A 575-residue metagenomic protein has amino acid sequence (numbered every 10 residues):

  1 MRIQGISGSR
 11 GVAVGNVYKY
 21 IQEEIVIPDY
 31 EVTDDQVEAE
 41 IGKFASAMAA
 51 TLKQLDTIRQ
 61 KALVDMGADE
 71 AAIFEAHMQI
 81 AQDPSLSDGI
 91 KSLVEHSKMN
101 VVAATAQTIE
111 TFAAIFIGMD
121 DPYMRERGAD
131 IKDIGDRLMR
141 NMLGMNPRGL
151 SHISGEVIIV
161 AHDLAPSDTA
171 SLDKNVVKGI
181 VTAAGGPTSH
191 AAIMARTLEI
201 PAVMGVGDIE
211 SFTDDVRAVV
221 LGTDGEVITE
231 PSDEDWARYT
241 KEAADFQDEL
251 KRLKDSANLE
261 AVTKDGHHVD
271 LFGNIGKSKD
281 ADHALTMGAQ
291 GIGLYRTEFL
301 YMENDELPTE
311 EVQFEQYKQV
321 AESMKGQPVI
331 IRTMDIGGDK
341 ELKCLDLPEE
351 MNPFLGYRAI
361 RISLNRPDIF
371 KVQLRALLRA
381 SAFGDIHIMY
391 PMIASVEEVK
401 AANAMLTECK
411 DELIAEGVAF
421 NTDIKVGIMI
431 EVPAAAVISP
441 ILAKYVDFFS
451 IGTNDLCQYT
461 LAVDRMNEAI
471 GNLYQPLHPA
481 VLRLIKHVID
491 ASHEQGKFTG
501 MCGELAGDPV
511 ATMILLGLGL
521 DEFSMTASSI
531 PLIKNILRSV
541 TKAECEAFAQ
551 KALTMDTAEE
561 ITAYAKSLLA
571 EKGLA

Functional and structural regions predicted by a protein language model:
M1-P147: Conserved, well-structured core domains of diverse proteins
R2-V26, L143, L150-T286: Acidic, glycine-rich flexible loop/linker segments
S46, Q107, D130, P187-H190 (+4 more regions): An amphipathic alpha-helix/helix-turn recognition signal
T51-I58, A62-D65, A81-D88, S97-V101 (+12 more regions): Short secondary-structure junctions and interdomain/linker hinges
A81-I131, R196-D214, E260, Y295 (+3 more regions): Short, charged N-terminal helix-start/capping segments
A114-I153, V220-A243, L442-L473: N-terminal-biased segments
D248-A575: Conserved alpha/beta-domain cores
